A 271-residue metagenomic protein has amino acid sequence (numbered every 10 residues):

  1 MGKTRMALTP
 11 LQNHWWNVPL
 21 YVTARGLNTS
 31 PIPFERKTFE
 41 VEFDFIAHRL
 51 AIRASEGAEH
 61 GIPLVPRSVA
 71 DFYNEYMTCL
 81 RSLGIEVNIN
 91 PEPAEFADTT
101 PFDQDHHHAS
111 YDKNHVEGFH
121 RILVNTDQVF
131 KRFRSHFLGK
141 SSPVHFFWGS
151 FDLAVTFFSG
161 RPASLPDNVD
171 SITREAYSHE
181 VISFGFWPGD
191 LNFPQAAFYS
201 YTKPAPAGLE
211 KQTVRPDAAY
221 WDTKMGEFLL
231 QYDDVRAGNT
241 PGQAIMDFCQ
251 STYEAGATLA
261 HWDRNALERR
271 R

Functional and structural regions predicted by a protein language model:
M1-K37, A260: N-terminal ordered "arm"
W15-N17, T38-E40, W148-D152, H179-S183 (+1 more regions): Extracellular structured ligand-interaction cores
V22-D98: Long, hydrophobic/aromatic-enriched structural stretches that serve as scaffold segments
P31-P33, E210-R215, T240-A244: Short conserved micro-motifs at the rims of enzyme active sites and ligand-binding pockets
H48-G61, A94-N114, A196-Y199, K224-D233: Glycine-rich, often proline-containing surface loops adjacent to acidic residues and nearby aromatics that form
Q104-W187: Aromatic/basic-lined ligand-recognition segments that form π-stacking hydrophobic pockets flanked by Lys/Arg to engage
H179-L229: Low-complexity, glycine/alanine/valine/leucine- and proline-rich hydrophobic stretches
Y220-R271: TerminUS-proximal long segments
